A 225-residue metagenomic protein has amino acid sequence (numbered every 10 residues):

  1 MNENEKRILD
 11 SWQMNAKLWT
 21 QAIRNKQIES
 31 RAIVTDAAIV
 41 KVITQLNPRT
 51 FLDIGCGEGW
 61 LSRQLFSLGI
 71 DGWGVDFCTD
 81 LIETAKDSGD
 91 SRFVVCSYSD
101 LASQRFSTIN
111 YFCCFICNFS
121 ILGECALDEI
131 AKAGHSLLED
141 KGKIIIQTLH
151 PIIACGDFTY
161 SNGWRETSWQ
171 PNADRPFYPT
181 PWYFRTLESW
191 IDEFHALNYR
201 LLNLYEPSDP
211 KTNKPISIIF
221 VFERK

Functional and structural regions predicted by a protein language model:
M1-L46, T84: Conserved class I S-adenosyl-L-methionine
L52-I54, E58-A102: Class I SAM-dependent methyltransferase SAM/SAH-binding core
Q104-F115: A short acidic, Gly/Pro-enriched loop at the edge of an enzyme's catalytic core that lines a small-molecule cofactor
C113-L127: A short SAM/SAH-binding and catalytic strip from SAM-dependent methyltransferases
D128-K143: A short glycine-rich, Lys/Arg-flanked "PGG" loop and its adjoining helix->strand segment in the class I
I145-N172: Conserved class I S-adenosyl-L-methionine
T180-N198, L204: Short alpha-helix
Y199, T212-K225: Core SAM-dependent methyltransferase catalytic element
